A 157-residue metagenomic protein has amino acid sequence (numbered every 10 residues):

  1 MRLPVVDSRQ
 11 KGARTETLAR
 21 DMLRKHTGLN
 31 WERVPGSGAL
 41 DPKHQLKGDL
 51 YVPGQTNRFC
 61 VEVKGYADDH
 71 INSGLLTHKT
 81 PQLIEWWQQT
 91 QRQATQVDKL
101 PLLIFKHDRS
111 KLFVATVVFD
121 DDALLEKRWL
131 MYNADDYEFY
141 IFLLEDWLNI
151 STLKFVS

Functional and structural regions predicted by a protein language model:
M1-S157: Catalytic phosphate/metal-binding cores of nucleic-acid and nucleotide-processing enzymes, i.e., regions that mediate
